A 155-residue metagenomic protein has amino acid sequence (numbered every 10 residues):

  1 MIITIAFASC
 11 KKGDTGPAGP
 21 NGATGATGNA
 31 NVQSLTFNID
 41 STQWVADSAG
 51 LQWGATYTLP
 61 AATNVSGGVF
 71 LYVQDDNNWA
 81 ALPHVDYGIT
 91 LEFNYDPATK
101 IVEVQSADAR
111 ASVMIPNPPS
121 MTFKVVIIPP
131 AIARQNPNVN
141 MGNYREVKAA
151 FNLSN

Functional and structural regions predicted by a protein language model:
M1-T4: Sec-dependent N-terminal signal peptides
A6-S9: C-terminal motif of bacterial Sec signal peptides marking the signal peptidase cleavage site
G13-S34: Collagen/collagen-like triple-helix recognition
N29-T42, R134-N138: Disulfide-bonded cysteine-rich modules in secreted/extracellular proteins, activating on the conserved Cys frameworks
I39-P118, N155: Extracellular attachment/recognition segments
P119-N155: C-terminal partner/receptor-binding element of secreted or periplasmic proteins
